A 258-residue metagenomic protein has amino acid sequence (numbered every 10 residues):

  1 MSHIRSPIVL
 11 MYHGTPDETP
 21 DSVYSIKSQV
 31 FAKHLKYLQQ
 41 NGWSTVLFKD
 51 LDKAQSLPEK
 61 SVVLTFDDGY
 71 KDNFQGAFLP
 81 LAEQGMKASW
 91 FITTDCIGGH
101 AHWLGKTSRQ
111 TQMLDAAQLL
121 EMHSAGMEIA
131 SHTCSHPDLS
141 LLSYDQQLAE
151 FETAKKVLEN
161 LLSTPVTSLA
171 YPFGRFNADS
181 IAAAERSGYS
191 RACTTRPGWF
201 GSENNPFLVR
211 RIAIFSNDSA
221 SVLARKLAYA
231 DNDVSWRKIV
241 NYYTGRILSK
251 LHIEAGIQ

Functional and structural regions predicted by a protein language model:
M1-T65, K71-N73, L141-Q258: C-terminal active-site subregion of NodB/CE4 polysaccharide deacetylases
S2-I4, Q39-N41, L79-M86, Q112-S131 (+1 more regions): Acidic (Asp/Glu)-rich catalytic clusters
M11-G14, E128-H136: Histidine-centered catalytic micro-motifs
L64, W90-I92, S131: Structural beta-sheet core signal
Y70-K71, S135: Short, glycine/acidic-enriched loop or turn micro-motifs at the edges of active sites
G85-K106: A short, conserved beta-to-alpha structural element at the edge of catalytic cores that scaffolds binding
M86, I92, S135-L139, L148-A149 (+1 more regions): Conserved SAM-binding loop
H100-Q110, H136-Y144: Surface-exposed cleft-lining segments at the edges of enzyme active sites
